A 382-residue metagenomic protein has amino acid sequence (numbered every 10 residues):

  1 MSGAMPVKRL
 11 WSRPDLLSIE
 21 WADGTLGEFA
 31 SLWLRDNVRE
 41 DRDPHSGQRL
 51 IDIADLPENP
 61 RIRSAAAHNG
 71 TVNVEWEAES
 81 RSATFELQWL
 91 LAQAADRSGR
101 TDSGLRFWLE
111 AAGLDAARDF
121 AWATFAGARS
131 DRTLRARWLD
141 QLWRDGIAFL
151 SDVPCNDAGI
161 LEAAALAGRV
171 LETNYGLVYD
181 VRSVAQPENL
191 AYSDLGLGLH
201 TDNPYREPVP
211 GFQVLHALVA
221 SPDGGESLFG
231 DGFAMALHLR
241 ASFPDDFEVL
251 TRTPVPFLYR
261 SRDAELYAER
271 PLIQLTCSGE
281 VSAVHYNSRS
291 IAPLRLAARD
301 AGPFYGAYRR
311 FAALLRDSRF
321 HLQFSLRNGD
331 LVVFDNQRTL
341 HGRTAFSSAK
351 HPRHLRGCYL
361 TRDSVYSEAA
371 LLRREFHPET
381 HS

Functional and structural regions predicted by a protein language model:
M1-D131: Motif-centric detector for short Cys/His coordination patterns
D102-I147, D152, N156-S382: Active-site environment of non-heme Fe oxygenases that use a 2-His-1-carboxylate facial triad
